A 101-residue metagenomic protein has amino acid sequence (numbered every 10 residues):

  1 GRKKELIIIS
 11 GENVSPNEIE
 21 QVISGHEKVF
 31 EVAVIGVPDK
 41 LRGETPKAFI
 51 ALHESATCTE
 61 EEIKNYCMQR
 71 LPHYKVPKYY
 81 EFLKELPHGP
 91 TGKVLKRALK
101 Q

Functional and structural regions predicted by a protein language model:
G1-K75, K84-E85, G92-V94, A98-Q101: AMP-binding/adenylate-forming catalytic core of the ANL superfamily
